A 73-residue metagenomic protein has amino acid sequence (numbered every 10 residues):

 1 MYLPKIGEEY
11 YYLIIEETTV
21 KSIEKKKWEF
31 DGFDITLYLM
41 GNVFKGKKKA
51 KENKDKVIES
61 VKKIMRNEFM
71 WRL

Functional and structural regions predicted by a protein language model:
K5-L39: Short aromatic-glycine-(Arg/Gly/Cys) micro-motifs in beta-strand/loop hairpins
D31, N42, N53-D55, N67: Detector for Asparagine
D34-K51: A short, exposed loop/beta-hairpin motif centered on an aromatic-Gly-Thr core
K56-M70: Short arginine-rich
